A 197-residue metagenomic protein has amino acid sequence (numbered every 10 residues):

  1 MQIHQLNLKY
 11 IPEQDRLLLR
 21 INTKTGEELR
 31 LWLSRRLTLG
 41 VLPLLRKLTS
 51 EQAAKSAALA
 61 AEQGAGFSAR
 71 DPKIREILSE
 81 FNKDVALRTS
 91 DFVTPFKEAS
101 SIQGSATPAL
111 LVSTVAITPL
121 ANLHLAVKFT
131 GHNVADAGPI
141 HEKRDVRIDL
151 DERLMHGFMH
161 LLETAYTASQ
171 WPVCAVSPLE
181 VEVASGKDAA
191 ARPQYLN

Functional and structural regions predicted by a protein language model:
M1-K55: The feature marks the first
M1-L19, N82-E142, R192-Y195: Intrinsic, low-complexity N-terminal interaction/targeting segments
Q5, A60-S79, P108-N122, V173-G186: DNA polymerase processivity clamps
R16, R20, K24, R30 (+8 more regions): Arginine residue identity/basic-tract feature
T23, E27, L31, K55 (+5 more regions): Alpha-helical rod/repeat scaffolding segments in eukaryotic adaptors/tethers and long-chain four-helix cytokines
T38, F129-K187, L196: Mixed-charge, glycine-accented linear interaction segment located at domain edges/termini
P43, K47-S50, A57, M159 (+1 more regions): Residue-level detector of intrinsically disordered/flexible regions characterized by low predicted structural confidence
K47-A109: Charged surface patches that recognize polyanionic ligands
